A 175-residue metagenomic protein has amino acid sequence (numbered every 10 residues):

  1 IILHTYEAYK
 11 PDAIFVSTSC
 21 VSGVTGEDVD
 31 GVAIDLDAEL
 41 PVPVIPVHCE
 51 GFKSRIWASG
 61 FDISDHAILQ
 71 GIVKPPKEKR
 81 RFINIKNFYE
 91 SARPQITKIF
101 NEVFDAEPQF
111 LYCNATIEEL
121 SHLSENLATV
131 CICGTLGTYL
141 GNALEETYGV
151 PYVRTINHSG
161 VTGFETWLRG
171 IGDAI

Functional and structural regions predicted by a protein language model:
I1-I175: An N-terminal assembly and electron-transfer interface module characteristic of large anaerobic redox and radical
